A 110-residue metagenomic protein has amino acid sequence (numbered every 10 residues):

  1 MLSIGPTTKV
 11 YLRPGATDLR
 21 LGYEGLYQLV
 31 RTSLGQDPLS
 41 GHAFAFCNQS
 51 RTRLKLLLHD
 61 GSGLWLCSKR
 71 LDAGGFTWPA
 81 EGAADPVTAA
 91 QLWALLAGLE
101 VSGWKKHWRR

Functional and structural regions predicted by a protein language model:
M1-R110: Polybasic/polar functional segments that serve as interface/processing modules
